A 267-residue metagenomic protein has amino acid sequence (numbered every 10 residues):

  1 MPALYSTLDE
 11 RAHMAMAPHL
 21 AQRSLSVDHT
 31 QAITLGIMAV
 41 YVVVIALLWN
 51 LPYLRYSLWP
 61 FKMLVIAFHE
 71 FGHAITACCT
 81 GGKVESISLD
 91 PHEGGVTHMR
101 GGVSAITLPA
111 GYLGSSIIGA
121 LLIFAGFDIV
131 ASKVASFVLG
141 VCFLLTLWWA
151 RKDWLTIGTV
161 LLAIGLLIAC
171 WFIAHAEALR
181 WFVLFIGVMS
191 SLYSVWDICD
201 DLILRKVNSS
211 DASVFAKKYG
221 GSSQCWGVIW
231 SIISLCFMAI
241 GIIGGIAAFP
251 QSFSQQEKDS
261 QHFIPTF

Functional and structural regions predicted by a protein language model:
P2-S57: Topogenic membrane-insertion module of multi-pass membrane proteins
V44-L48, V84, I118, L122-G126 (+2 more regions): Alpha-helical membrane-inserting segments
I45-W49, C142-W149, M189-D197: Alpha-helical transmembrane segments of multi-pass membrane proteins
P52-S104: Small-residue-rich helix-interface/hinge motifs
A110-G119, S234: Hydrophobic alpha-helical transmembrane segments
I117-L122, L139-T146, L161-C170: Hydrophobic, membrane-inserted alpha-helices
I123-L139: Structural signature of hydrophobic alpha-helical transmembrane segments
R151-F267: C-terminal membrane-associated helical module and adjoining short loops/tails
